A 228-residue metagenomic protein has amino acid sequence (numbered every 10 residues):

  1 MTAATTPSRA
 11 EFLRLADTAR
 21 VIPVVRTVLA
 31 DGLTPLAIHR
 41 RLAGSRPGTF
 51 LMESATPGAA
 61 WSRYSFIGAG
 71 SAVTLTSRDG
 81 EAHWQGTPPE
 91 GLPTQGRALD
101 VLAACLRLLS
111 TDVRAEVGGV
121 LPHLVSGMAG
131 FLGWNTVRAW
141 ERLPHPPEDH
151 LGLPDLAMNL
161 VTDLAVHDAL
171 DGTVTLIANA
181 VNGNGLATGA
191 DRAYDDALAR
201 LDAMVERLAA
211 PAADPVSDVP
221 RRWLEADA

Functional and structural regions predicted by a protein language model:
M1-T49, S54-Q95, W134-A228: Extended accessory regions or peripheral subdomains of proteins
T94-G118, E141-G152: Short acidic (Asp/Glu) patches
V125-N135: Conserved phosphate/anionic-ligand binding catalytic regions in large, soluble enzymes, centered on
